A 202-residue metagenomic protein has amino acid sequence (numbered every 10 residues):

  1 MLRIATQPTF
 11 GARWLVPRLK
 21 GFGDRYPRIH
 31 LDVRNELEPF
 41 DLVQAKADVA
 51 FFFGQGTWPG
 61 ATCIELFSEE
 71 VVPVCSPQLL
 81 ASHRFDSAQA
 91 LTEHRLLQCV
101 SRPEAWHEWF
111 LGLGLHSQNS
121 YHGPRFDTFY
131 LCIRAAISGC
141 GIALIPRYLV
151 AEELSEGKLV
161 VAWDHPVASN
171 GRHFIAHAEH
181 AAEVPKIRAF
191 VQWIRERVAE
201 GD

Functional and structural regions predicted by a protein language model:
M1-P59: Central regulatory/effector-binding core of bacterial HTH transcription factors
R3, G123-R125, F174-A176: Short aromatic/hydrophobic contact patches that present stacked aromatics for nucleic-acid/ligand binding
I4, V33, A50-F53, P73 (+3 more regions): Generic preference for hydrophobic
P8, V100, H177-H180: Short loop or secondary-structure boundary microenvironments that flank and position key functional residues
R13-W14, H83, N170, P185: Residues that form or flank phosphate/diphosphate-binding pockets in enzymes that use nucleotide phosphates
F40, Q44-K46, G56-N170, R197-D202: C-terminal regulatory
H165-D202: A late-sequence structural motif
